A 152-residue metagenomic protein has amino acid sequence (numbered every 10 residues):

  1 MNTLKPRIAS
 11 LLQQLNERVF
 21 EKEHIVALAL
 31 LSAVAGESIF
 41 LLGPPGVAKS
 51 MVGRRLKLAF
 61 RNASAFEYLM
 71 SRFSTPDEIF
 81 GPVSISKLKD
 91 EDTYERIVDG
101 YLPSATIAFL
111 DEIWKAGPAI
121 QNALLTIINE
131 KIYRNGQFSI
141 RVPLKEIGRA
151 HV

Functional and structural regions predicted by a protein language model:
L4-P44: Pre-Walker A (pre-P-loop) alpha-helix and adjacent loop at the N terminus of AAA/AAA+ ATPase modules, a conserved
E21, A29, L41, I79 (+3 more regions): Conserved RecA-like P-loop NTPase ATPase core
L28-L31, I85-F109: Conserved alpha-helical scaffold flanking the Walker A/P-loop in AAA+ ATPase domains
L30-R72: Walker A/P-loop
A63-P76, N135-V142: Short beta-strand-centered segment that lines the nucleotide-binding/catalytic pocket of NTP-utilizing
S74-D90: Conserved NTP-binding/hydrolysis module of P-loop NTPases
P76, Y101-I128, I140: Conserved AAA+/SF3 P-loop NTPase catalytic/coupling segment centered on the Walker-B
E95-T106, N135-R149: AAA+/SF3 P-loop NTPase mechanochemical coupling elements
